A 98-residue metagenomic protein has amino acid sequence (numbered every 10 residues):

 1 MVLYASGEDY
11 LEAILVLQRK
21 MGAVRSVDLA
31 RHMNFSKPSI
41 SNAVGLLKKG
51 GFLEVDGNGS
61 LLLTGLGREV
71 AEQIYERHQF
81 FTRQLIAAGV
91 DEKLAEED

Functional and structural regions predicted by a protein language model:
V2-F35: N-terminal helix-turn-helix DNA-binding core of bacterial DNA-binding proteins
E12, N42, E97: DNA-binding alpha-helical recognition surfaces that contact promoter or target DNA
I14-L17, A71, L85: Hydrophobic structural patches
S26-G57: Canonical helix-turn-helix DNA-binding module
G59-R77: Basic, amphipathic "hinge/linker" alpha-helix immediately C-terminal to the N-terminal HTH DNA-binding motif
Q79-D98: Amphipathic alpha-helical dimerization/coiled-coil segments that flank or bridge DNA-binding/regulatory modules
